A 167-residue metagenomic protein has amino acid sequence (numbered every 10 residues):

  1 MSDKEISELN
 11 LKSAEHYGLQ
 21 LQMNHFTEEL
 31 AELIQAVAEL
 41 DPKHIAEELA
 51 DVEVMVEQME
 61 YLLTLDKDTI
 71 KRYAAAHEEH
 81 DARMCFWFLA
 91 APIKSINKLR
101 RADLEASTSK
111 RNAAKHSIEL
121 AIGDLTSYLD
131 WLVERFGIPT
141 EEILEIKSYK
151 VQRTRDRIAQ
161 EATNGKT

Functional and structural regions predicted by a protein language model:
M1-T167: Flexible "arm" and connector segments at domain edges
